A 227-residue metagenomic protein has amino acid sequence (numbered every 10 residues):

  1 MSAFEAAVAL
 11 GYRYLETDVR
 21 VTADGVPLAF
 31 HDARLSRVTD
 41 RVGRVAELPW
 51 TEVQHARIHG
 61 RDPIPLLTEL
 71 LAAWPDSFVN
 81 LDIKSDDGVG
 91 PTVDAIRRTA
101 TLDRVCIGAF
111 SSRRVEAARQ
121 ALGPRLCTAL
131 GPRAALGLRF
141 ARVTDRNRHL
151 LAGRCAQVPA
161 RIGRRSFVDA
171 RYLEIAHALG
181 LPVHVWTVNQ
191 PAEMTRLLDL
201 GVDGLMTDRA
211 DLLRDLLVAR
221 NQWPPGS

Functional and structural regions predicted by a protein language model:
M1-H31, V38-R41: Conserved N-terminal beta1-alpha1 strand-loop-helix module at the mouth
L10, H31-C127, N147-L179: Metal-dependent phosphodiesterase/phospholipase catalytic core, i.e., the His/Asp/Glu-rich active-site region
T17, K84, F110, W186 (+1 more regions): Replace "coordinates the UDP/GDP/TDP-sugar" with "coordinates nucleotide-activated sugar donors
G25, T92, A118, L197 (+1 more regions): Hydrophobic packing residues within well-ordered alpha-helices of enzyme cores
R57-I64, R139-S227: C-terminal active-site rim and adjoining tail of enzyme catalytic domains
D103-G108, P124-A134, G204-D208, N221-S227: Short hydrophobic/aromatic-enriched beta-strand-loop microsegments
A109, P132-R133, V185-Q190: Glycine-rich beta-to-alpha transition loops that act as phosphate-gripper elements at the mouths of alpha/beta enzyme
